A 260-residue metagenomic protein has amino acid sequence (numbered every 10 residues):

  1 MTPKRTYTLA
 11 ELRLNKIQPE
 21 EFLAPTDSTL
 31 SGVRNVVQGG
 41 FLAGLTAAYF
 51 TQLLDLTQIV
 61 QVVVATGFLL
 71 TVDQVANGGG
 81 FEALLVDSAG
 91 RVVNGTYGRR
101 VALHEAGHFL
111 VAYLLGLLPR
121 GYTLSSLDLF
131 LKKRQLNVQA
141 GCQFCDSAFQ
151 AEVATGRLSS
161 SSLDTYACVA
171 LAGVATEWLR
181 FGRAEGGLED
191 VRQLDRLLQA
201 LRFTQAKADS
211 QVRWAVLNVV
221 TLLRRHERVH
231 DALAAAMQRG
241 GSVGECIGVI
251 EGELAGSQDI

Functional and structural regions predicted by a protein language model:
M1-I260: Soluble catalytic regions of large protease machineries
